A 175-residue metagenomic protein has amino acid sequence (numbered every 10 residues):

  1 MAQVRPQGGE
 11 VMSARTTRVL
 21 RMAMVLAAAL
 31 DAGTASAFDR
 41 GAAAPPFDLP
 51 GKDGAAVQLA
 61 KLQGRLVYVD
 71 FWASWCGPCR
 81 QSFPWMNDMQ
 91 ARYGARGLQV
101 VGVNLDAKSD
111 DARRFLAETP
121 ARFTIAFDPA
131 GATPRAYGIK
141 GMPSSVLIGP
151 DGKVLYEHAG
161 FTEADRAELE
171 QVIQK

Functional and structural regions predicted by a protein language model:
R5, E10-A23: Bacterial N-terminal signal peptides that target proteins for export
L20-P46: N-proximal helix/coil linker or "cap" segments that precede and/or mark the start of modular domains
R40, P46-V67, Y93: A short beta-strand-turn-helix
L62-R65, A95, A121-R122, I139: Active-site acidic short loop of glycosyltransferases
R65-V67, F71-W75, G141: Short pre-active-site segment immediately N-terminal to redox-active cysteine/selenocysteine motifs in thiol-based
R80-T119, P129-A136: Structural microenvironment flanking redox-active thiols in thiol-disulfide oxidoreductases
R114-R122, D128-V172: Thiol/disulfide oxidoreductase modules built on the thioredoxin-like
